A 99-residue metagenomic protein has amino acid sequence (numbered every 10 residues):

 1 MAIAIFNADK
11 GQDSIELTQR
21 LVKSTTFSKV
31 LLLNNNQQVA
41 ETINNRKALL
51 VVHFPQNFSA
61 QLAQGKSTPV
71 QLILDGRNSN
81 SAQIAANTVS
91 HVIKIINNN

Functional and structural regions predicted by a protein language model:
M1-N99: Extracytoplasmic/periplasmic domains immediately adjacent to an N-terminal transmembrane anchor in multi-pass membrane
